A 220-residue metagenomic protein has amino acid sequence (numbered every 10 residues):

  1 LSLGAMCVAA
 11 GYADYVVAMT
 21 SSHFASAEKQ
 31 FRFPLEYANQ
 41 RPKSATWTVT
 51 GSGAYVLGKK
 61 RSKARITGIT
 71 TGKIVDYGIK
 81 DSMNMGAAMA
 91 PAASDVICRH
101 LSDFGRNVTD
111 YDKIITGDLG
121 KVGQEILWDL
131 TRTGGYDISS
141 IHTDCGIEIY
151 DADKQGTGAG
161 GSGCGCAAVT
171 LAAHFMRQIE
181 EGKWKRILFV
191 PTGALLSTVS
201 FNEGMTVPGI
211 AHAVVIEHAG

Functional and structural regions predicted by a protein language model:
L1, D110-E125: Conserved beta-ketoacyl condensing-enzyme motif
L1-A18, Y55-L57, S162-K183: Active-site-proximal alpha-helical scaffold in enzymes
L1-T46: A generic, well-ordered mixed alpha/beta core segment in the N-terminal half of proteins
T20-S22, T116-L119, P191-A194: Short, well-ordered beta-to-alpha junction loops that form the rim of enzyme active sites and present histidine/acidic
F24-K29, K63, K73-G78, G123 (+1 more regions): Short, well-ordered, mixed-charge alpha-helical segments that flank or form enzyme active sites
L35-C98, D103-R106, Y136, S140-I147 (+4 more regions): Condensing-enzyme catalytic core mediating Claisen C-C bond formation in acyl metabolism
L119-G134, V199-T206: Short glycine/threonine-rich loop-to-helix capping motif typified by GTGT followed within a few residues by an Asp-Pro
H174-M176, G182-V190, L195-V199: Hydrophobic alpha/beta core scaffold segments
